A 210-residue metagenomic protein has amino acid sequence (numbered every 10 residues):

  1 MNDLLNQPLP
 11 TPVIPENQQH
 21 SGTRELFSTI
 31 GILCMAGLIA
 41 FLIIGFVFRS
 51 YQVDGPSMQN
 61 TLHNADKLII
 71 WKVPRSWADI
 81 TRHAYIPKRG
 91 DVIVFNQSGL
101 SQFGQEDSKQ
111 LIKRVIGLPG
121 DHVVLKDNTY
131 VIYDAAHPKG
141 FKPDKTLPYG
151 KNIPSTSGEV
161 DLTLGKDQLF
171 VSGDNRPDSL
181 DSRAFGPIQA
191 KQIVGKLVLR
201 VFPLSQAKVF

Functional and structural regions predicted by a protein language model:
N2-F27, L42, F46-Q52, Q59-F210: Soluble "head" domains of membrane/secretory-pathway proteins
T29, L33, G37-F41: Alpha-helical transmembrane spans of integral membrane proteins, capturing the lipid-embedded, hydrophobic core of TM
